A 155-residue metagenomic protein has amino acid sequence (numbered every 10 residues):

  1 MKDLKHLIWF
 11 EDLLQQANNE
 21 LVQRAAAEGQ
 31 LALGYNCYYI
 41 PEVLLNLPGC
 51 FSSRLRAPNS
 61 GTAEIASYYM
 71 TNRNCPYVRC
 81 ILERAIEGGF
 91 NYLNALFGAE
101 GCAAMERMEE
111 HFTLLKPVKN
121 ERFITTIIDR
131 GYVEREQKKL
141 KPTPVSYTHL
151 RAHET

Functional and structural regions predicted by a protein language model:
H6-A26, Q30, G34-N46, R54: N-terminal signal-anchor module of multipass membrane proteins
G29-A32, A66, R84, Y92-L93: Domain-level signal for soluble alpha/beta catalytic cores
L47-T71: Anionic-ligand anchoring segments at beta-strand to alpha-helix junctions in alpha/beta enzyme folds, i.e., glycine
T71-I86: Glycine-rich, highly charged phosphate/nucleotide-binding loops
L93-G101: Acidic beta-strand-to-loop metal/phosphate-binding motif
E106, F112-T125: A short alpha->loop->secondary-structure connector
I128-K139: A short, charged helix-loop
T148-T155: Conserved small/polar residues in nucleotide/adenosyl-binding loops
